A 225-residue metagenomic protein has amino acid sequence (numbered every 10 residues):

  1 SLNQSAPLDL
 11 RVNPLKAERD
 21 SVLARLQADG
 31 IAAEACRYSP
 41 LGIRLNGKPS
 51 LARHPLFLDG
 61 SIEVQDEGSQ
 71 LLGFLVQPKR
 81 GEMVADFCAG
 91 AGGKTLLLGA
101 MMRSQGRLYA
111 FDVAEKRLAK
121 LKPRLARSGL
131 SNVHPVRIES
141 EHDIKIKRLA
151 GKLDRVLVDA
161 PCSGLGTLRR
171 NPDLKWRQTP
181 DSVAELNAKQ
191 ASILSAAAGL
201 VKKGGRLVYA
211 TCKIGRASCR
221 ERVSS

Functional and structural regions predicted by a protein language model:
S1-S225: S-adenosylmethionine
